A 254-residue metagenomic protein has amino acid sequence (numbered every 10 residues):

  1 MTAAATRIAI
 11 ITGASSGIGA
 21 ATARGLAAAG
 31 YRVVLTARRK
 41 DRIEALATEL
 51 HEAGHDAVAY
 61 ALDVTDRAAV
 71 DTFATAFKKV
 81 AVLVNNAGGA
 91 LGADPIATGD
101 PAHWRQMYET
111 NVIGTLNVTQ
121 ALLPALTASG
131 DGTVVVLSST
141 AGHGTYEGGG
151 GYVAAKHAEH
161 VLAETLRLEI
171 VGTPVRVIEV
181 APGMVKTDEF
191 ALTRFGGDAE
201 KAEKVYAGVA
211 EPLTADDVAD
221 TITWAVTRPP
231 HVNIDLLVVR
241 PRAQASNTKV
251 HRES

Functional and structural regions predicted by a protein language model:
S15-S16: Conserved glycine-rich cofactor-binding loop
Y31-A45: Conserved glycine-rich Rossmann-like NAD(P)H-binding loop of the short-chain dehydrogenase/reductase
K40, Y60-T72, P101: The beta1-alpha1 cofactor-binding region of Rossmann-like NAD(H)/NADP(H)-dependent oxidoreductases
D94-I96, D100-R105: Substrate-binding pocket helix/loop in short-chain dehydrogenase/reductase
T119, A155: Active-site helix of classical SDR
S139: Residue(s) in the substrate-gating loop at a strand-loop-helix junction that position the organic substrate next
E179-V180, A199-T248: C-terminal helical subdomain
